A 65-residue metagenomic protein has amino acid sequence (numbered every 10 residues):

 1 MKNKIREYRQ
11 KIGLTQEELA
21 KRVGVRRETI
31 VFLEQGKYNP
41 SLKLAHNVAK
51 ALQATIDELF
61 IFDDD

Functional and structural regions predicted by a protein language model:
K4-R22: Short basic helix-loop element that most often maps to the first helix and adjoining turn of HTH DNA-binding modules
E17, E28, D57: Key DNA-contact positions within bacterial/archaeal DNA-binding proteins
V25-Y38: Recognition helix of helix-turn-helix/homeodomain-like DNA-binding domains that insert into the DNA major groove
K43-E58: DNA major-groove recognition helix of helix-turn-helix/homeodomain DNA-binding modules
I61-D65: Short, charged recognition helix plus adjacent turn of helix-turn-helix-like nucleic-acid-binding domains
